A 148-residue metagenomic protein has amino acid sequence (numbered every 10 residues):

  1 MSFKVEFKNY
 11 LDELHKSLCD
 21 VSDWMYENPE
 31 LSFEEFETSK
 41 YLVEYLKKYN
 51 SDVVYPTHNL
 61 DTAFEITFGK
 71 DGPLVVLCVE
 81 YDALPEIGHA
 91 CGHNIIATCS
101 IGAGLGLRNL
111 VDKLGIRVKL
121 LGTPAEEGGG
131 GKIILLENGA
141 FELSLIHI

Functional and structural regions predicted by a protein language model:
F3-G115: Acidic/His- and Gly-rich active-site-bordering loop/insert found across diverse amide/peptide-bond hydrolases
Y81-P85, L121-G129, I134, G139-A140: Acidic, glycine-rich active-site loops and adjacent beta-strand->loop/helix elements that engage anionic groups
R108-G128: Short helix-loop-beta-strand segments that form the rim/entrance of peptidase-like active sites
E142-S144: Glycine-rich phosphate-binding loop signature in dinucleotide/nucleotide-binding domains
I146-I148: Conserved small/polar residues in nucleotide/adenosyl-binding loops
